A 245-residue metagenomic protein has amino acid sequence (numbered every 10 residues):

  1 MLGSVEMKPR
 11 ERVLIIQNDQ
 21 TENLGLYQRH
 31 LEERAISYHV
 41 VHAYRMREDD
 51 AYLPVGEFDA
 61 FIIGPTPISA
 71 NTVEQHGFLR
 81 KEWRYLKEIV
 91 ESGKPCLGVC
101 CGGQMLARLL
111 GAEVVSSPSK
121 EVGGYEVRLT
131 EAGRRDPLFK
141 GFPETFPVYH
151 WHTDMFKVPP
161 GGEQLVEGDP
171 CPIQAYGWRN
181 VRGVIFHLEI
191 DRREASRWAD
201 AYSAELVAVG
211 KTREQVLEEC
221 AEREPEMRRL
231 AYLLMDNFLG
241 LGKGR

Functional and structural regions predicted by a protein language model:
M1-S92, V209-R245: N-terminal beta1-alpha1 cap of cysteine-dependent amidohydrolase-like domains
L14, H39-V41, I62, L97 (+3 more regions): Hydrophobic/aromatic beta-strand patches that form the interior of the parallel beta-sheet core in alpha/beta enzyme
E22, I68-S69, G103, M155 (+1 more regions): Glycine-rich nucleotide phosphate-binding loop and flanking beta-alpha elements of Rossmann-like dinucleotide-binding
L24, N71-T72, V99, V158 (+2 more regions): Alpha-helix N-cap/helix-start motif
H30-E33, G77-K81, E113-V115, V166-E167 (+1 more regions): Glycine-rich, phosphate-binding/catalytic loops in enzymes
F58, I63-G133: Cysteine-nucleophile active-site neighborhood
L110-R193: Pocket-forming structural segment of enzyme catalytic cores
L165-V166, C171-G177, R182-R245: C-terminal and late-domain segments of enzyme folds
